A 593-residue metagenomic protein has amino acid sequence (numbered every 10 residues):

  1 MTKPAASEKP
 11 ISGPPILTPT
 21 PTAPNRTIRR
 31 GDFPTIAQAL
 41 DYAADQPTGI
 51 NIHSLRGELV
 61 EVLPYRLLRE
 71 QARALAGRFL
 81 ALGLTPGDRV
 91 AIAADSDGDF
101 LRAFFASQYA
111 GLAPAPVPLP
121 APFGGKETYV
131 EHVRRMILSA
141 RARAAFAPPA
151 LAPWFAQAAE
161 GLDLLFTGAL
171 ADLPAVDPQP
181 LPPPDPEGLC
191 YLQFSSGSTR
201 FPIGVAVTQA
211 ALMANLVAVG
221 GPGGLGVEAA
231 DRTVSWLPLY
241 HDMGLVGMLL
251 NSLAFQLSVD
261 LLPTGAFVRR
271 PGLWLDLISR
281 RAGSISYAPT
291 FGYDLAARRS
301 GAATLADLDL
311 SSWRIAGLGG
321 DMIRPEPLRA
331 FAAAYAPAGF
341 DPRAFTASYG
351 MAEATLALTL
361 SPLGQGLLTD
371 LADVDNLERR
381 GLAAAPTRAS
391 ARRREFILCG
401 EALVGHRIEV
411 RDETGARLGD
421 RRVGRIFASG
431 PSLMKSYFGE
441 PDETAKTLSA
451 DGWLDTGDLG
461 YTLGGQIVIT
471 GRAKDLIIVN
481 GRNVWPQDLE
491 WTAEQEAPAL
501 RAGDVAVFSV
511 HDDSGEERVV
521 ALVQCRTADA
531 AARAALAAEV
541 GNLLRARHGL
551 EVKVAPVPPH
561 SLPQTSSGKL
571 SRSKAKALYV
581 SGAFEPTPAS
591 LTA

Functional and structural regions predicted by a protein language model:
P15, P19-P21, Q38-L63, L189-L192 (+3 more regions): AMP-dependent adenylate-forming
T48, V176-F194, R200-F201, A211 (+2 more regions): Conserved pre-ATP/AMP-binding loop-to-beta segment of ANL
N51-F105, P122-E131, P183, V207-M213: Conserved AMP-binding/adenylate-forming core of the ANL superfamily
G57, A121-K126, V130-R134, R141-P186 (+3 more regions): ANL superfamily adenylate-forming
M213-R232, D242-S284, R299-A303: Conserved AMP-binding/adenylation subdomain of ANL enzymes
S279, S286, G430, K435-S436 (+2 more regions): AMP-binding/adenylate-forming catalytic core of the ANL superfamily
R314-A316, I323-Q466, K474-L476: Conserved AMP-binding/adenylate-forming
D504-S509, V520-A521, G541-A593: Conserved C-terminal "lid"/linker of ANL adenylate-forming enzymes
